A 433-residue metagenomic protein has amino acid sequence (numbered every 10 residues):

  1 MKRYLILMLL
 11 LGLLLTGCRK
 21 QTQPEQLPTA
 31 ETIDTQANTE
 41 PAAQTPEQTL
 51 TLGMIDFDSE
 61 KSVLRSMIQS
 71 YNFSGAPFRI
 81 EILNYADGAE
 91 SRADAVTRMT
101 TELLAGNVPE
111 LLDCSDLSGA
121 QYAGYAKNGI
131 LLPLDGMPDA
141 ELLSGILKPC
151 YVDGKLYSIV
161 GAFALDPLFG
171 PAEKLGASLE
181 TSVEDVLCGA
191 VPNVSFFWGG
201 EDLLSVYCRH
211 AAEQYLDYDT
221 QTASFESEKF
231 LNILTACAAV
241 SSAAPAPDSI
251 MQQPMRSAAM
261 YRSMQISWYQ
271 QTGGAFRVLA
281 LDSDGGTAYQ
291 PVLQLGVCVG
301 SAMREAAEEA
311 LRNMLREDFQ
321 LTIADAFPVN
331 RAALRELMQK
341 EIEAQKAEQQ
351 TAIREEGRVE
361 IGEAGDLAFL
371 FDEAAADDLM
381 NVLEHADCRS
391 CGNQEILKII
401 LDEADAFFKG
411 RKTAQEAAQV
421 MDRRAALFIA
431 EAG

Functional and structural regions predicted by a protein language model:
L14-G17: C-terminal motif of bacterial Sec signal peptides marking the signal peptidase cleavage site
D58-R79: Short, polar/charged alpha-helical segment
P77-L142: Extracytoplasmic "Venus flytrap"/periplasmic binding protein-like
S115-P167, G273-L281: Hinge/lid segment of periplasmic solute-binding proteins
D135, K148-A246, V297-M303: Helix-loop-helix "hinge/cap" segment bordering the ligand-binding cleft or interdomain interface
T235-R312: Extracytoplasmic/periplasmic substrate-binding proteins
L311-E343: Periplasmic-binding protein-like
E348-G433: Conserved C-terminal helix/tail region of periplasmic/extracytoplasmic solute-binding proteins
